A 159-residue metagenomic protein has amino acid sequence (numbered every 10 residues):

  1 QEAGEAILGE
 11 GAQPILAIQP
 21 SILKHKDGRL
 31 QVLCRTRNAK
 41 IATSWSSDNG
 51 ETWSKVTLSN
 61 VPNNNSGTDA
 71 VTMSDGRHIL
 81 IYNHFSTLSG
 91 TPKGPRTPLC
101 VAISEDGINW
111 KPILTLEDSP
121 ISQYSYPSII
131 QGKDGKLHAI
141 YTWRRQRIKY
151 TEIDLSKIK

Functional and structural regions predicted by a protein language model:
Q1-K159: Asp-box/BNR beta-propeller blade signature and adjacent active/binding-site loops in extracellular glycan-interacting
